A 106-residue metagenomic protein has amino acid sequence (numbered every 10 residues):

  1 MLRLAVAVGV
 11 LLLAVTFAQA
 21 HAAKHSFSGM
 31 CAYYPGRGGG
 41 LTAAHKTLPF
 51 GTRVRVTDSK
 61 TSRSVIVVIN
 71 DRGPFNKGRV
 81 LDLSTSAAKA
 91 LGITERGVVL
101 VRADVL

Functional and structural regions predicted by a protein language model:
L2-L106: Secreted/periplasmic proteins
